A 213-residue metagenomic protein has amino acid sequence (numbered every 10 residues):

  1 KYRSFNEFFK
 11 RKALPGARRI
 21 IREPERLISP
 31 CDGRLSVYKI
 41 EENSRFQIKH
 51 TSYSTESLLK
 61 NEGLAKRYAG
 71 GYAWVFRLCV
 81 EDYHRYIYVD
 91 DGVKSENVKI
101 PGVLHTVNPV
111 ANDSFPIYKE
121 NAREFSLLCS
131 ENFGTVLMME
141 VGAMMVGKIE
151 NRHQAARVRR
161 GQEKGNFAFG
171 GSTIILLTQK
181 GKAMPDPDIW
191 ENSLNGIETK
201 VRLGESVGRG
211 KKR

Functional and structural regions predicted by a protein language model:
K1-R213: Contiguous, well-folded functional domains in the mature portion of proteins
